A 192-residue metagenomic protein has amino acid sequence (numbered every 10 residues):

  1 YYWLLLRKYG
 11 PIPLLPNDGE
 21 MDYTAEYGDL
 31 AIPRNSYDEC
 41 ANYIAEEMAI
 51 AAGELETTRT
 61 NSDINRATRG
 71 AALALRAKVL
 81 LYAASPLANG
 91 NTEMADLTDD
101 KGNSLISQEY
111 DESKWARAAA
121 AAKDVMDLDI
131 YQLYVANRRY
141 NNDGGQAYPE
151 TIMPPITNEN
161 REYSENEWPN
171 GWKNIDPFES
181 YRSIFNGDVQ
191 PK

Functional and structural regions predicted by a protein language model:
W3-K192: Structured, solvent-exposed acidic/aromatic patches
